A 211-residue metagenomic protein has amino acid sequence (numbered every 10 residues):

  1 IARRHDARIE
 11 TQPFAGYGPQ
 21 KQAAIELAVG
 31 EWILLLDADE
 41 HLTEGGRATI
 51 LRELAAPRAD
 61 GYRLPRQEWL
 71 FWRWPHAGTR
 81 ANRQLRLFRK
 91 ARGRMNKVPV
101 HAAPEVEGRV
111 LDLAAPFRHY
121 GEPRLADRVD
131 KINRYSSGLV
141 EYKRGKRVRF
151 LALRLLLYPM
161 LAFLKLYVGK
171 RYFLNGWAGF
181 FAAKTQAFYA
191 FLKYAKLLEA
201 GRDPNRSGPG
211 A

Functional and structural regions predicted by a protein language model:
I1-L27: Conserved donor nucleotide-binding strand/loop of the catalytic core
P19-I25, W32, T43-P204, G210-A211: Catalytic-site signature of metal-activated, phosphate-bearing donor transferases, centered on the GT-A/GT-A-like
E40: Aromatic, loop-rich ligand-recognition surfaces of beta-strand-rich domains
